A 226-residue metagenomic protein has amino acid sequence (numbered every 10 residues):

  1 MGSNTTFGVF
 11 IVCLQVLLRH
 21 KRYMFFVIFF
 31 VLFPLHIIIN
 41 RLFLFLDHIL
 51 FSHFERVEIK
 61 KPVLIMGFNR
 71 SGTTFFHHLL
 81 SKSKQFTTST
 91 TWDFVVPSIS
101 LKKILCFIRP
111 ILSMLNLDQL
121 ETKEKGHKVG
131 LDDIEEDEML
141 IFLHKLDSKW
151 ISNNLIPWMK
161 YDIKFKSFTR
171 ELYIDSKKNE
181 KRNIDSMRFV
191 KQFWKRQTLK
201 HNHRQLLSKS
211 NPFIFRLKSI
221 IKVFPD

Functional and structural regions predicted by a protein language model:
G2-E55: A transmembrane-helix-recognition feature enriched in membrane-embedded lipid enzymes and envelope glyco-/phospholipid
L44-F68, F94-I99, K103-L105: N-terminal signal-anchor transmembrane helix
L64-K84: Glycine-rich phosphate-binding P-loop
M66-F68, L207-N211: Short His-Asn-centered micro-motif
L79, F193-K200, I220-V223: Generic, well-ordered alpha-helical scaffold segments in large soluble proteins
K82-W92: Post-Walker A helix-loop "phosphate-sensing" segment adjacent to the P-loop in P-loop NTPases
V95-L206: PAPS-dependent sulfation machinery
K209-P212, R216-D226: Conserved phosphate-donor/acceptor-positioning beta-strand/loop module used by diverse small-molecule
